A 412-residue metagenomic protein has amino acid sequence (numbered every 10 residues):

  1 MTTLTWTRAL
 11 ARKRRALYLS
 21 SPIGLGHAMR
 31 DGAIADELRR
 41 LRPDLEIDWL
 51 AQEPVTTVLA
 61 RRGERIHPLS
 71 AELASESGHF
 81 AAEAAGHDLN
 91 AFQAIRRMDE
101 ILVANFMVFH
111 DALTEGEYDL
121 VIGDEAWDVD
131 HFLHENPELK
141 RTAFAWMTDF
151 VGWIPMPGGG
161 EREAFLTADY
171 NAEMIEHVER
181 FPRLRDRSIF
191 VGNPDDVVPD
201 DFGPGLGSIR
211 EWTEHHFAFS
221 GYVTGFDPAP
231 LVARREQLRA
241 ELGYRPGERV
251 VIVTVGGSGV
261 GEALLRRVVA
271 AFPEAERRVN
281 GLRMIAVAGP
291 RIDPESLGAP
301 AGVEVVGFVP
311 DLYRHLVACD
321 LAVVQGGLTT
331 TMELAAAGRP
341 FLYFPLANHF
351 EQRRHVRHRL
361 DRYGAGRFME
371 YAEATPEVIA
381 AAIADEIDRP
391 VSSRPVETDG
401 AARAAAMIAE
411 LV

Functional and structural regions predicted by a protein language model:
T2-L4, R8, V378-V412: C-terminal amphipathic helix plus adjacent low-complexity, charged tail appended to glycosyltransferase catalytic
L10, A35, G221-L321, A372: Donor-nucleotide binding loops and adjacent catalytic segments primarily of GT-B fold Leloir glycosyltransferases
K13-R14, Y18, P22, L41 (+1 more regions): Conserved nucleotide-sugar phosphate-binding/catalytic loop shared by glycosyltransferases and other
S20-G32, G261-A263: A short, glycine/small-residue-rich beta-strand->loop->alpha-helix junction that serves as a flexible
E83-D130: Conserved nucleotide-sugar donor-binding subdomain of glycosyltransferases
P137-P155: Active-site proximal beta-strand in glycosyltransferases
I154-G158, A164-G259, G289-R291: A nucleotide-sugar donor-handling region in carbohydrate enzymes
D311-H355: A donor-sugar binding/catalytic signature common to diverse glycosyltransferases and related nucleotide-sugar
